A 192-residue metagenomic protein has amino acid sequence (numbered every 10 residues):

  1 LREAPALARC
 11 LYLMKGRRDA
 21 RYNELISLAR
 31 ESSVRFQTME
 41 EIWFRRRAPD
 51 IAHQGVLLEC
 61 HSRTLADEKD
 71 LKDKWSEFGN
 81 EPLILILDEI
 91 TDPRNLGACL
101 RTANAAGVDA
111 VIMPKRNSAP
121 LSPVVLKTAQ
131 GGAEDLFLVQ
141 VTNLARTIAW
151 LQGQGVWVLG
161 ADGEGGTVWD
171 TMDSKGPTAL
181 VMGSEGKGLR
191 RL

Functional and structural regions predicted by a protein language model:
L1, T91-A98, N143: Amphipathic alpha-helical repeat scaffolds
L1-D73: N-terminal positively charged helical leader segments and presequences
R21, S118-V124, G188-L192: Short, glycine/polar-rich helix-capping loops at beta-to-alpha or helix-loop-helix junctions that flank or form
I84-R94, M113-P114: Short, glycine-rich nucleotide/cofactor-binding loops
D109-T167: Histidine/lysine/aspartate-rich catalytic loop segments that bind and position anionic ligands
L159-L192: Active-site/ligand-binding-proximal alpha/beta "capping" segment
